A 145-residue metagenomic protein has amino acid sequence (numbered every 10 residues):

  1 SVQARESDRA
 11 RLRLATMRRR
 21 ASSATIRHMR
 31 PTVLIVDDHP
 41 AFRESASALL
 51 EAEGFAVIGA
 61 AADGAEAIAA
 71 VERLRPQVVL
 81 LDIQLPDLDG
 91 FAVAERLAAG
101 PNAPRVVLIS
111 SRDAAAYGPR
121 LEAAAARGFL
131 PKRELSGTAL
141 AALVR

Functional and structural regions predicted by a protein language model:
V36-D37, A61, V79: Conserved sequence signature across two-component system core domains
P40-G59: Two-component/phosphorelay signaling modules centered on CheY-like receiver
D63-E66, D89-A92: Acidic catalytic/metal-coordinating carboxylates
E72-L74, R96-P104, A124: Conserved phosphotransfer cores of two-component systems
L74-L80, L85: Active-site beta3 strand of CheY-like receiver
P86, A114: The feature encodes the CheY-like receiver
G90, L121-G128: As written
I109-S110: Hydrophobic/aromatic residues positioned on beta-strands within the core alpha/beta folds
